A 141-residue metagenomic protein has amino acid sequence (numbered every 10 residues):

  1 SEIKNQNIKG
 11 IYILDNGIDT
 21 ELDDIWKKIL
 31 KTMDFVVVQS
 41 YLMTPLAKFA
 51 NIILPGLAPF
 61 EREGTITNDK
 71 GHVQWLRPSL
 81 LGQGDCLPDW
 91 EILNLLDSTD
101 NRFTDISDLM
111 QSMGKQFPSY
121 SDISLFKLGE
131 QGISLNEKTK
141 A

Functional and structural regions predicted by a protein language model:
S1-S124: Non-catalytic alpha/beta scaffold blocks inside enzyme catalytic domains
L42, S119-A141: Long, compositionally biased stretches
